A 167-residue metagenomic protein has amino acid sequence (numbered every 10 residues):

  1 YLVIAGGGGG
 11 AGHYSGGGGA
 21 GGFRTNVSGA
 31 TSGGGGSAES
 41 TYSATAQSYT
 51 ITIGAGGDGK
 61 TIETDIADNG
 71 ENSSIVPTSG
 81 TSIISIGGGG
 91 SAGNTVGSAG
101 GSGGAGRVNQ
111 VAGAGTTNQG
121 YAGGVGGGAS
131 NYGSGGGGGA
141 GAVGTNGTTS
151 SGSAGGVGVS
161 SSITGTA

Functional and structural regions predicted by a protein language model:
Y1-A167: Low-complexity, glycine/proline-biased repetitive segments and flexible coils/loops
